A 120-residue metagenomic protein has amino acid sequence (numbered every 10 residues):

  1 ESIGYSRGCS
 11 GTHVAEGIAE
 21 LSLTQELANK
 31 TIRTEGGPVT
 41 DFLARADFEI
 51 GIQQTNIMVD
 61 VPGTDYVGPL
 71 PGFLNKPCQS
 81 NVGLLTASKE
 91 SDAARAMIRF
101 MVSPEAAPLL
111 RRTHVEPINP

Functional and structural regions predicted by a protein language model:
E1-P120: Exported/periplasmic ABC-transporter solute-binding proteins
